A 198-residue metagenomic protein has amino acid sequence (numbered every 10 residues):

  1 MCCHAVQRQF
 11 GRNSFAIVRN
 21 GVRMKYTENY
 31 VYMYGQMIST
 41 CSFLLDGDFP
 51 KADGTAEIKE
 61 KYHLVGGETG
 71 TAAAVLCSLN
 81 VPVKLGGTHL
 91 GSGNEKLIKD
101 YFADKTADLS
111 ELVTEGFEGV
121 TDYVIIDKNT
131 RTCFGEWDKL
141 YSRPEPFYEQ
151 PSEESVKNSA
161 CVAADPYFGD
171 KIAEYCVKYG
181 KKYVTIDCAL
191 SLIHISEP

Functional and structural regions predicted by a protein language model:
C2-C3: Cysteine-centered motifs
I17-G86, E95-K96: Glycine-rich phosphate/adenosyl-contacting loop at the front of the ribokinase-like
G21-S39, K84, K99-T114, I125-S196: Ribokinase/PfkB-type carbohydrate-kinase core domain
T88-L90: Alpha-helical transmembrane segments within multi-pass membrane transporters and channels
S92-D100: Short, mixed-charge aromatic SLiMs
G119: Ligand-binding loop in jelly-roll beta-barrel domains
D122: Conserved beta-strand and immediately adjacent loop positions that scaffold enzyme active sites
